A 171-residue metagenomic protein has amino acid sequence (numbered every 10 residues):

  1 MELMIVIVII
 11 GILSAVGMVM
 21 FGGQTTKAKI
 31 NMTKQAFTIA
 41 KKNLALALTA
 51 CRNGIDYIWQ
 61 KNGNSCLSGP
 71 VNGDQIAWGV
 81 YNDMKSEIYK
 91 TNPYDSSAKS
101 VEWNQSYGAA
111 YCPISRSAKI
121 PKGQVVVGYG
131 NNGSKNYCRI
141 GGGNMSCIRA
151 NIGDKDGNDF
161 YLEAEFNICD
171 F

Functional and structural regions predicted by a protein language model:
M1-G22: N-terminal single-pass transmembrane signal-anchor helix
T26-I55: Membrane-proximal N-terminal amphipathic helix
T49-F171: Periplasmic/extracellular, small/polar-rich flexible segments of pilin-like filament-forming proteins
